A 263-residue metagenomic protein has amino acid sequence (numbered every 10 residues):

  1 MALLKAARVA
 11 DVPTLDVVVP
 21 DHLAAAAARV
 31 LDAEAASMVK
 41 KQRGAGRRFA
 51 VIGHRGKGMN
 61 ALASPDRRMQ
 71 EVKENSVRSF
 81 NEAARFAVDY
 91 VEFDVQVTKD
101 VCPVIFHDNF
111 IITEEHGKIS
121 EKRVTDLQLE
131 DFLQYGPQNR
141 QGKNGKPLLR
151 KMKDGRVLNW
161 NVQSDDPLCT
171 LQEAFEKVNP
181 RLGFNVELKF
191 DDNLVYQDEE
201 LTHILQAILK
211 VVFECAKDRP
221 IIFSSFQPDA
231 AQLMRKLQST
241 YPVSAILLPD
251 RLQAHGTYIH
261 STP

Functional and structural regions predicted by a protein language model:
A2-P263: Phosphate-group recognition and catalysis centered on beta-loop-alpha active-site segments
